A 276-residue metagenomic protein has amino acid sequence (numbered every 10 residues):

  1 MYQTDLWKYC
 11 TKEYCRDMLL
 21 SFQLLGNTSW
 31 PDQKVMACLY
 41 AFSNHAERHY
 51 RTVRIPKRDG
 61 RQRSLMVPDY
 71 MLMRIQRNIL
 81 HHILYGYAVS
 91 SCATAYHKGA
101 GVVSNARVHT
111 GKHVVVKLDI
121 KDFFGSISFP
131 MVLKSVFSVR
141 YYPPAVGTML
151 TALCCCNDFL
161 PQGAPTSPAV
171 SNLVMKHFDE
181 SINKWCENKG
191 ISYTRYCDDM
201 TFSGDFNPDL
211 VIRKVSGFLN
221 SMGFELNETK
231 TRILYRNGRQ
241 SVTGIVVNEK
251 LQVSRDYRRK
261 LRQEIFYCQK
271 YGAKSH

Functional and structural regions predicted by a protein language model:
M1-R51: Non-catalytic, polymerase-adjacent accessory regions of viral genome-replication enzymes
F22-A37, H82-I83, Y87, K121 (+1 more regions): N-terminal low-complexity, intrinsically disordered segments
C38-R58, Y141, A145-T151: Reverse-transcriptase-like RNA-dependent polymerase core
R48-R51, A100-V102, K184-K189: Short amphipathic beta-strand starts and helix->beta connectors
R51-Q76, T94-H97, A152-S171: Short, conserved non-catalytic motifs in the polymerase core
L72-L118, D122: Active-site-proximal segment of RNA-dependent polymerases
V108-C197, T201-N237, I245, R255-Q263 (+1 more regions): Conserved polymerase palm-domain catalytic core
